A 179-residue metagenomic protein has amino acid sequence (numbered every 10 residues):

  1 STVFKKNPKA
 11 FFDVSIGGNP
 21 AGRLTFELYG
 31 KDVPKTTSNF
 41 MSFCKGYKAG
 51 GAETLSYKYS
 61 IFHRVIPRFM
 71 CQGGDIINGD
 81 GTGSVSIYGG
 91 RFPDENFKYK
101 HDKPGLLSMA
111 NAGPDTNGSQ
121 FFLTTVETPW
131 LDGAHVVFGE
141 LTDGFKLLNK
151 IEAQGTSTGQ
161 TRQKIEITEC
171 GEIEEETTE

Functional and structural regions predicted by a protein language model:
S1-E179: Cyclophilin-like peptidyl-prolyl cis-trans isomerases
